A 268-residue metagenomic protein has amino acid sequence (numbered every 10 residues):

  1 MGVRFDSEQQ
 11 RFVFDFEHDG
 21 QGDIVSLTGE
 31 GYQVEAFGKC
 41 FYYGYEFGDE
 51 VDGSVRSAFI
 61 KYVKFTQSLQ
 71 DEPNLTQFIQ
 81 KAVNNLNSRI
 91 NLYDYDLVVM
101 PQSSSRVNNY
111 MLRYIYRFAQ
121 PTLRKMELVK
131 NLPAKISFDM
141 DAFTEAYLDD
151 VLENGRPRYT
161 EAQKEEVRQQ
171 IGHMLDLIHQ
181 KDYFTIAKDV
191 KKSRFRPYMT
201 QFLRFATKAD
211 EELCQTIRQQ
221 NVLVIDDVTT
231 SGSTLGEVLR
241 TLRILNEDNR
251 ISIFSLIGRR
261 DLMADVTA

Functional and structural regions predicted by a protein language model:
G2-Y95, N131-R218: Active-site-facing substrate-recognition patch
D96-L97, N221-L223: Structural motif
D96-R106: Short beta-strand-loop/turn "lid" adjacent to the catalytic site in phosphate-handling enzymes
S105-Y110, L262: Short catalytic/ligand-binding loop motif for oxyanion handling, primarily in non-cytosolic enzymes, centered on
R117, R240, I244: Short, well-ordered alpha-helices that flank and scaffold nucleotide-derived cofactor binding pockets
N131, K135, L245-A264: ATP-dependent adenylation/pyrophosphate-handling site
V224-V238: A phosphate-binding catalytic loop at a beta-strand-loop-alpha-helix junction that coordinates phosphoryl groups
V266-A268: Extended charged low-complexity segments that act as oligomerization/scaffolding linkers
